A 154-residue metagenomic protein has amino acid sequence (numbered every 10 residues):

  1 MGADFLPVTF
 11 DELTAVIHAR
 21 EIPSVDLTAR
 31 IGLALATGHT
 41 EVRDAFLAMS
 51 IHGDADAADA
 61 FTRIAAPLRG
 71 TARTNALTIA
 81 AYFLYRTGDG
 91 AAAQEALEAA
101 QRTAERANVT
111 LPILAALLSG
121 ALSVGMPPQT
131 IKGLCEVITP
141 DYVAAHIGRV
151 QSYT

Functional and structural regions predicted by a protein language model:
M1-T154: Charged, compositionally biased boundary regions
